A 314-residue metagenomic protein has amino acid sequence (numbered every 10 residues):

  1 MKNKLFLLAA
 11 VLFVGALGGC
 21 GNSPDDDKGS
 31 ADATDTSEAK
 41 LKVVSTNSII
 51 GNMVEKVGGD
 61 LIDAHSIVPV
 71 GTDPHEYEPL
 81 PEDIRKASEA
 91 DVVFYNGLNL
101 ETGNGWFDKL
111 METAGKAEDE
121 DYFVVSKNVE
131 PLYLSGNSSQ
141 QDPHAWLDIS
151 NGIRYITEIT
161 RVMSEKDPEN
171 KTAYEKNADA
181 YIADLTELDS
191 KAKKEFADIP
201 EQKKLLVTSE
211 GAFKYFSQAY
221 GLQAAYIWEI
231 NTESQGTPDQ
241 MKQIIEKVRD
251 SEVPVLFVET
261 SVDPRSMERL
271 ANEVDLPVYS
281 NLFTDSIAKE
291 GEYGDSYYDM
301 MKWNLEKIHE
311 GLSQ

Functional and structural regions predicted by a protein language model:
M1-D25: Sec-dependent N-terminal signal peptides of Gram-positive bacterial secreted proteins and lipoproteins
C20-Q314: Extracytoplasmic metal-acquisition and chelation regions
